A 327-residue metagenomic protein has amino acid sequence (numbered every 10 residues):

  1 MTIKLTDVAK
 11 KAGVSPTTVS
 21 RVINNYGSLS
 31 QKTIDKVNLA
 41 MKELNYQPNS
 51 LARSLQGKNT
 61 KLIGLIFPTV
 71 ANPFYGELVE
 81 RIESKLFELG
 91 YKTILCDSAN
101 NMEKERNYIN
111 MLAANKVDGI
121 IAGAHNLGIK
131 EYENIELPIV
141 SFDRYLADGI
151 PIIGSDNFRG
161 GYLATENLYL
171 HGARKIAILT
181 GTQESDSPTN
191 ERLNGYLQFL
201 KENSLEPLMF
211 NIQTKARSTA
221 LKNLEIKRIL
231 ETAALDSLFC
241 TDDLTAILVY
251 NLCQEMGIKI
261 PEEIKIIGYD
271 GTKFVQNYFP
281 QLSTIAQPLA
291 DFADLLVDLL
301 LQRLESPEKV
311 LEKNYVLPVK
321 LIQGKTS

Functional and structural regions predicted by a protein language model:
M1-T60, F74: N-terminal helix-turn-helix DNA-binding module of bacterial transcription factors
K36, F74-E88, G160-L163, P188-E206 (+2 more regions): Short, solvent-exposed amphipathic alpha-helices that sit in or adjacent to ligand/effector-binding or catalytic
Y46-I109, N115-K116, N194-L197: Amphipathic helical "hinge" segments at domain boundaries
I109, V117-G123, A177-T180, A233-D242 (+1 more regions): Periplasmic-binding protein-like
G123-L163, Q183, L244, D270-L282: Flexible loop/hinge segments that line or gate small-molecule binding clefts
I153-I178, N194, T219-K227, A246 (+1 more regions): Hydrophobic alpha-helical segments within soluble ligand-binding/sensing domains
A164-L205, K309-T326: An alpha-beta-alpha
L224-S327: Flexible loop/turn connectors
